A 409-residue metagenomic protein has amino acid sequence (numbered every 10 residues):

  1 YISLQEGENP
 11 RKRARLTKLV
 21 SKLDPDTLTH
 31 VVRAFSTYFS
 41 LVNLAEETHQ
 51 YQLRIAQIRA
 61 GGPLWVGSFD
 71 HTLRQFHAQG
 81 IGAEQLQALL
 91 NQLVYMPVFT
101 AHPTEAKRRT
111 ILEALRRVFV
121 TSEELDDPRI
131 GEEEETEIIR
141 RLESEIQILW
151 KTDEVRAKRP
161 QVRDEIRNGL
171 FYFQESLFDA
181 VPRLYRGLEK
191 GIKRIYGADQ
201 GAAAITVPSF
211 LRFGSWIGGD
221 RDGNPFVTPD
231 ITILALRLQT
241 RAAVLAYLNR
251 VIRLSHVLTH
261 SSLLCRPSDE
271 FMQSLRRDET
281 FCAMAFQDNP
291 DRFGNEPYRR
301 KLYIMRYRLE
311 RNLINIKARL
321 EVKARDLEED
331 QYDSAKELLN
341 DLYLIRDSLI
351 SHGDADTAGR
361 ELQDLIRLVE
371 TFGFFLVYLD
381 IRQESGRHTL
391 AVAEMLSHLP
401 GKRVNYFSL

Functional and structural regions predicted by a protein language model:
Y1-L409: Often metal-dependent polyanion-binding catalytic scaffolds in large enzymes
